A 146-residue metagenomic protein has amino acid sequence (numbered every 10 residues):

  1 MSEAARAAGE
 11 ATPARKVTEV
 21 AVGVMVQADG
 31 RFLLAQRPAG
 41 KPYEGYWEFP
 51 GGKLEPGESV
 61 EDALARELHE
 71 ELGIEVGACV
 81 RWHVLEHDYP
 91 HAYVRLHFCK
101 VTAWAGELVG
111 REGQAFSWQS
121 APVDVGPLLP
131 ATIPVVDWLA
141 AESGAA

Functional and structural regions predicted by a protein language model:
E3, A8-F32, K53: Conserved N-terminal beta-strand and adjoining loop/helix that marks the start of the Nudix/MutT-like hydrolase domain
P13-R15, A140-A146: Generic C-terminal helix-cap and adjacent flexible tail
V24, L34, L96-K100, W118: Conserved hydrophobic/aromatic beta-strand scaffold that supports enzyme active sites
R31-E70: Conserved Nudix-box catalytic region and its N-terminal flanking loop in Nudix hydrolases and closely related
E71-A78: Short secondary-structure junctions
E75, V84-L108, A115: Active-site-adjacent beta-strand/loop module that shapes the phosphate/pyrophosphate-binding cleft
K100, L108-S143: NUDIX/MutT-family hydrolases
